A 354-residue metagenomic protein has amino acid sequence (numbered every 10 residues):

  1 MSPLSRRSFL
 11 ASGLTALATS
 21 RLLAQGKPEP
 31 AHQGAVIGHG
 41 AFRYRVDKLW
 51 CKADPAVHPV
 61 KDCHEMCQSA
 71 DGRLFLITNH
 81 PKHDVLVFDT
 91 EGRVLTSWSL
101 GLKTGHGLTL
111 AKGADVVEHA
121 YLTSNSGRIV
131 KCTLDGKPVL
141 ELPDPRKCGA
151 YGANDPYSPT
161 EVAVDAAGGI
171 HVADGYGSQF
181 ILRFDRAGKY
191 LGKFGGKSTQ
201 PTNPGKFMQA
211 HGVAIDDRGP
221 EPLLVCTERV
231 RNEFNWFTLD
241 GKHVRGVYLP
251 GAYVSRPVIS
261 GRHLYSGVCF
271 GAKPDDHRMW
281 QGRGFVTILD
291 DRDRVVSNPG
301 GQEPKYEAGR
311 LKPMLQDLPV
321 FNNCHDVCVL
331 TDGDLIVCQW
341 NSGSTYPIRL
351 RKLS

Functional and structural regions predicted by a protein language model:
M1-L17: N-terminal secretory signal peptides and thylakoid transit peptides that target proteins across membranes
G26-K48: Blade/loop signatures of beta-propeller domains
K48-V57, L140-A153, G192-G205, V296-D317: Surface-exposed loop and turn segments in beta-propeller and other repeat-based domains that flank or scaffold
V57-D71, G101-D115, K147-G169, Q200-L223 (+4 more regions): Beta-rich, blade/repeat-based domains predominating in secreted/periplasmic proteins but also intracellular
L74-L76, H119-Y121, I170-H171, L223-V225 (+2 more regions): Conserved beta-propeller blade signature
N79-H80, N125, G175-Y176, R229 (+2 more regions): Short loop/turn segments immediately following the C-termini of beta-strands
A252-Q302: Loop/turn-rich, solvent-exposed surfaces of beta-rich toroidal or solenoidal domains
N323-S354: Blade-level signature of beta-propeller repeat domains, shared across WD40, Kelch, NHL, RCC1 and BNR/Asp-box propellers
